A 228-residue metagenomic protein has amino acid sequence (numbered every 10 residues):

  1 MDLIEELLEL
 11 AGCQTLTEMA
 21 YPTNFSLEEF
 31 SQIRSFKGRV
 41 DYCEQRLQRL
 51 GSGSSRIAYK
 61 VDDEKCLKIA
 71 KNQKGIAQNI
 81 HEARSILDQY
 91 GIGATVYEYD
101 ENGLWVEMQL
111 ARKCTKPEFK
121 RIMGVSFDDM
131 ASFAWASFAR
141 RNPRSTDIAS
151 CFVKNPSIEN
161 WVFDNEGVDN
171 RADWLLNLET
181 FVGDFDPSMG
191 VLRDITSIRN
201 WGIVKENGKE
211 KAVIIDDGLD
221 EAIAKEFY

Functional and structural regions predicted by a protein language model:
L7-L47: Juxta-kinase regulatory segment immediately upstream of eukaryotic protein kinase catalytic domains
M19, R34-E44, K60, K68-I69 (+4 more regions): Intrinsically disordered, compositionally biased low-complexity regions
C43-T95, E101-G103: ATP-binding glycine-rich loop module of kinase domains
Y59-D63, L110, V204: Active-site beta-strand termini and strand-to-loop segments that position acidic
Q73-E82, K116-I122, I223-Y228: Active-site-adjacent loop/helix micro-motif of nuclease/hydrolase catalytic cores
I92-W174: Conserved structural core of kinase catalytic domains
T180-V191: Protein kinase catalytic-loop region centered on the HRD/HxD motif
V191-Y228: Catalytic activation segment of kinase domains across protein kinase-like and atypical kinase folds
